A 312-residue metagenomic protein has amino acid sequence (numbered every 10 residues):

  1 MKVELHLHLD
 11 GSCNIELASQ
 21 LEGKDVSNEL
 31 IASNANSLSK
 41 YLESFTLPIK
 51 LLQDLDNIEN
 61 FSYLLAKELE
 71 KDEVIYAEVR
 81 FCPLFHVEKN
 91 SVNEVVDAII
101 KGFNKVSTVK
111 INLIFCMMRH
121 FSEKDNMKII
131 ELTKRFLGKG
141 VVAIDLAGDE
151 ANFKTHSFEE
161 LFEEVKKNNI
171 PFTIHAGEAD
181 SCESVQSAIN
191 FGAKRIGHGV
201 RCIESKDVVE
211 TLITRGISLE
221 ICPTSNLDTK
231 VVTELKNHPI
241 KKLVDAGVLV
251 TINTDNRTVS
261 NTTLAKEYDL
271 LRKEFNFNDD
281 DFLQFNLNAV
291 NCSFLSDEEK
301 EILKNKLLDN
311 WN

Functional and structural regions predicted by a protein language model:
M1-I170, A179-S184, N190, K194-R195 (+2 more regions): Metal-cofactor-binding active-site regions of metalloenzymes
F172-I174: Conserved hydrophobic beta-strand within the GNAT/NAT acetyltransferase core sheet that lines the active-site cleft
